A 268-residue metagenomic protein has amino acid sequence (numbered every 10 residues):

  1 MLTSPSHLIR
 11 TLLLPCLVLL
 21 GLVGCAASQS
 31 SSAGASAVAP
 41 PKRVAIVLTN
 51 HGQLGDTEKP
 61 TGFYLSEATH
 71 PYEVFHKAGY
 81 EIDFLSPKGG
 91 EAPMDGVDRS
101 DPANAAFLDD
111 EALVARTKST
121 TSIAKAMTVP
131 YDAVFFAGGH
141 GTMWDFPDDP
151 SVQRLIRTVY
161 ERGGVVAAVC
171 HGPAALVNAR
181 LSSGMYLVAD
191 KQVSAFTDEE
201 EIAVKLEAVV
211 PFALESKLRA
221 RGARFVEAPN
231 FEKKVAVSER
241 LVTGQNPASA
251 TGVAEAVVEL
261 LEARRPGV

Functional and structural regions predicted by a protein language model:
L2-L14: Bacterial N-terminal signal peptides that target proteins for export
T11-G24: Bacterial N-terminal signal peptides
A26-R162, V166, A174-V268: Extended, subdomain-level signal for the structured scaffold at the beginning of enzyme domains
C170: Catalytic, metal-anchored helix/loop core of enzyme active sites in primary metabolism
